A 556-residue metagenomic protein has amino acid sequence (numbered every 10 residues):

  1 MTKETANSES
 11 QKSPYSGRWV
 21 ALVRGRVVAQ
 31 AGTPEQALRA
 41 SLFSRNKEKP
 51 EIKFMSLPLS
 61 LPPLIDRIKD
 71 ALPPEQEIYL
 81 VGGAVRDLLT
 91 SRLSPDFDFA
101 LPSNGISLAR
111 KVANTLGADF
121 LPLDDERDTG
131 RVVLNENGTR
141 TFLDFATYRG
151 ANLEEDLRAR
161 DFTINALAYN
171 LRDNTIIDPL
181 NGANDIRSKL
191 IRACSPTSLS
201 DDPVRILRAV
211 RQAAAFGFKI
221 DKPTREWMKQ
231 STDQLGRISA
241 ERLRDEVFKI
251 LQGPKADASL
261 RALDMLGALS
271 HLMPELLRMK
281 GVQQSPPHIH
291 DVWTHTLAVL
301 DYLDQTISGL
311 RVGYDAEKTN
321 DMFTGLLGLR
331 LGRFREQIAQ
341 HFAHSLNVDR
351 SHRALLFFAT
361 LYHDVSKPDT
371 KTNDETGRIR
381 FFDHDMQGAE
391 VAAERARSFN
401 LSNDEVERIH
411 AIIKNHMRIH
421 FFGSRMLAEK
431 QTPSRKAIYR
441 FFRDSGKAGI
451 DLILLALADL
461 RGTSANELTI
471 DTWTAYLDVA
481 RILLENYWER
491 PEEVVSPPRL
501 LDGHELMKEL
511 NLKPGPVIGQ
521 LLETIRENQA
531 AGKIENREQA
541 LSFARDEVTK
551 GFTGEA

Functional and structural regions predicted by a protein language model:
T2, E48-S56: N-terminal non-globular leader segments, chiefly Sec-dependent signal peptides
T2-R26: Short aromatic-glycine-(Arg/Gly/Cys) micro-motifs in beta-strand/loop hairpins
G17, E48-K49, Q76, P95: Short coil/turn segments at beta-strand junctions that form active-site/ligand-binding loops
G32-E51: A short, charged, amphipathic alpha-helix used as a generic interaction element across diverse proteins
M55-A556: Catalytic cores of the polymerase beta-like nucleotidyltransferase superfamily and closely associated nucleotide
